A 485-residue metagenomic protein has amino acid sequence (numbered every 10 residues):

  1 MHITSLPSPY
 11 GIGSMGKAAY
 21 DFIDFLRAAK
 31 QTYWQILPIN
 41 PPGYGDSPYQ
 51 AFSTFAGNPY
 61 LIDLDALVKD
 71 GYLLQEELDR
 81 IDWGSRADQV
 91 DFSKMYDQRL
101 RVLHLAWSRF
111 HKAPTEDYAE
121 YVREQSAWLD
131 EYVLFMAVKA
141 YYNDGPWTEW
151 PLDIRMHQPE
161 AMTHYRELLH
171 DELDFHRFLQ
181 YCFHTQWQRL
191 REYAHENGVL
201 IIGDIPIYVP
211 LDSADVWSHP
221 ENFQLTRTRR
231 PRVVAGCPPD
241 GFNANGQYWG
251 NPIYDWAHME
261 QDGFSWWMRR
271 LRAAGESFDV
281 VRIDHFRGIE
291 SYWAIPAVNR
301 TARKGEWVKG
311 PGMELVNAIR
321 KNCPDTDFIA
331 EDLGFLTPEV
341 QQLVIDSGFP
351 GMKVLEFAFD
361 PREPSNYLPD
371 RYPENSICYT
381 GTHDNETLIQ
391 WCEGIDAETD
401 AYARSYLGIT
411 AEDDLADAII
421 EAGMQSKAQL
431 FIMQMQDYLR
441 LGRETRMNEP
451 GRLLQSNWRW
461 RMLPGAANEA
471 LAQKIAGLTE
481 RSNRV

Functional and structural regions predicted by a protein language model:
M1-A28, L179: Asp/Glu-centered strand-loop micro-motifs enriched in Gly/Pro and often flanked by an aromatic residue
H2, D46-H184, V209-I432, Q436-R443 (+1 more regions): Alpha-amylase-like alpha-glycosidases and glucanotransferases acting on alpha-linked glucans and related
K17-P42, S277-F278: Catalytic domains of carbohydrate-active enzymes, especially glycoside hydrolases
R27, W187-H195, R320, V344-I345: Surface-exposed amphipathic alpha-helices with a cationic face
L37, L200-I202, P206, V280 (+1 more regions): Outer-envelope exported proteins of Gram-negative bacteria
H176, Q180-V209: Conserved, well-ordered alpha-helix/loop/beta-strand core segments that scaffold catalytic motifs
R440-V485: Structured C-terminal cap/extension of enzyme domains
